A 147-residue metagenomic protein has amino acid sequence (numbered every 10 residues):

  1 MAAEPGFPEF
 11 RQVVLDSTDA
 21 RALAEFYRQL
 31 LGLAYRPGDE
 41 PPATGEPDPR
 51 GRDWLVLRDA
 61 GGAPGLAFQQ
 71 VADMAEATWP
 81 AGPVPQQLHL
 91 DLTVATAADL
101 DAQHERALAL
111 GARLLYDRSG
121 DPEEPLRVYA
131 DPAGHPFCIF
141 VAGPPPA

Functional and structural regions predicted by a protein language model:
A2-F7, D16-L66, A109-A112, D117-G120: Core segments of cupin and vicinal oxygen chelate
F10-T18, R52-P64, A77-D101, P125-A130: Vicinal oxygen chelate
A60-G61, A72, A133, G143: Short, flexible active-site-adjacent loop segments at beta-strand->alpha-helix junctions, enriched in small/polar
A67-A75: Short, solvent-exposed beta-alpha or beta-beta edge segments that form flexible loop/patches at the rim of ligand
A98-A102, L108-P136, F140-A142: Short, compact, well-ordered microdomains
P145-A147: A short, polar/charged loop-to-alpha-helix boundary motif
